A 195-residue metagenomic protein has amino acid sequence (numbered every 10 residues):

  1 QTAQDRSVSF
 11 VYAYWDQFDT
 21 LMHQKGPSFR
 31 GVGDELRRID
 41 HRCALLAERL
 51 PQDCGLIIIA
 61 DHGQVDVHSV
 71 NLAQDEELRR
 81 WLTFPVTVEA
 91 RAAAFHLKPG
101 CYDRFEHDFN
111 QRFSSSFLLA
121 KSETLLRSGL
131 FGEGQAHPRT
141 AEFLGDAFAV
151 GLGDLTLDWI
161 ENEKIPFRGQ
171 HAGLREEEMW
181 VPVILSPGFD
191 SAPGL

Functional and structural regions predicted by a protein language model:
Q1-L195: Feature captures the catalytic ectodomains and active-site-proximal regions of enzymes that hydrolyze or transfer
